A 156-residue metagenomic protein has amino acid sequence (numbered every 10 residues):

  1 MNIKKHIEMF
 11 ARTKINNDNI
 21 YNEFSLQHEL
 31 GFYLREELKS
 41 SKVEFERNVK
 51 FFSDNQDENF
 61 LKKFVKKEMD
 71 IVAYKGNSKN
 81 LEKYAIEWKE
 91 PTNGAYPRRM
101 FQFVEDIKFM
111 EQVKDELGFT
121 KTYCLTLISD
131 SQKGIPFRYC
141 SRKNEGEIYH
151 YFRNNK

Functional and structural regions predicted by a protein language model:
N2-E58: Acidic-basic catalytic patches of nuclease active cores, encompassing PD-(D/E)XK and other metal-cofactor nuclease
S41-L81: Active-site metal-binding core of divalent-cation-utilizing nuclease and nuclease-like domains
Y74, E87-N93: Short glycine-rich beta-strand segments
Y84-I86, V104, L125-I128: A domain-level signal for the structural core that forms small-molecule/cofactor-binding pockets and catalytic centers
P91-A95, S131-G134: Short acidic, S/G/P-rich loop/turn micro-motifs used as interaction or catalytic elements
T92-K114: Mg2+/Mn2+-dependent nuclease catalytic core
E111-R142: Nucleic-acid nuclease catalytic cores
I135-K156: Non-catalytic C-terminal interaction segments of nucleic acid-processing enzymes
